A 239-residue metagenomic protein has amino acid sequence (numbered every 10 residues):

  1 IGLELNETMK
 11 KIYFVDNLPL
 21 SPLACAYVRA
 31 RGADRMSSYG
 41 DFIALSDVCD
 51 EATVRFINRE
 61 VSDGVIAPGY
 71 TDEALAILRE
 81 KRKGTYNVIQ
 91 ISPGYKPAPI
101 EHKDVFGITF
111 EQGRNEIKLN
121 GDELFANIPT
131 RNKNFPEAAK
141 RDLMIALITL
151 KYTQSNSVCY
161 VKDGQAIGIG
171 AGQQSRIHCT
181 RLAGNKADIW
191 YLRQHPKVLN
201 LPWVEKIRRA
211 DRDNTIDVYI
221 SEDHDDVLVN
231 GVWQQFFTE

Functional and structural regions predicted by a protein language model:
I1-E239: ATP-dependent carboxylate/acyl-activation modules
